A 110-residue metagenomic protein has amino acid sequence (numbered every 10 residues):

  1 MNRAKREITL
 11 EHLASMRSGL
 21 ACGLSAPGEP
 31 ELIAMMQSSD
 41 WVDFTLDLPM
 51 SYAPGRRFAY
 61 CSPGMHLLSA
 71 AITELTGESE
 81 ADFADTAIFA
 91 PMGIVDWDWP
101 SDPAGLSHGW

Functional and structural regions predicted by a protein language model:
M1, L13, L68-I72: Active-site SXXK
M1-E7, D43-T45: Active-site-adjacent loops and short helices of periplasmic peptidoglycan-processing enzymes
A4-S25: Short helix- or helix-capping micro-motifs that position conserved polar/aromatic residues at function-defining sites
A26-W110: Catalytic-site signature segments of enzymes, centered on catalytic residues
